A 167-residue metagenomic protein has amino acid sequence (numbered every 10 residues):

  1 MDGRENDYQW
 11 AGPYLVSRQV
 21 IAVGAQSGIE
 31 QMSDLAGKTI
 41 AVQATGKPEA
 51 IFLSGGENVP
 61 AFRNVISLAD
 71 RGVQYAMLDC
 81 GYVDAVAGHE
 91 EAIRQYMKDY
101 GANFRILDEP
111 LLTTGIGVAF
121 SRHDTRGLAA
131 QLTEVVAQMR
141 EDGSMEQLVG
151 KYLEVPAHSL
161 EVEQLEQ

Functional and structural regions predicted by a protein language model:
M1-D34, R105-L111: Acidic, polar ligand-binding/catalytic clefts
M1-D7, I51-G56, M77-L112: A ligand-binding cleft/hinge motif common to bilobed small-molecule-binding domains
Y8-V16, N64-I66, K98, A102-L112 (+2 more regions): Short beta-strand->loop
S17-G72, E90-R94: Bilobed "Venus flytrap"/periplasmic-binding protein-like clamshell domains and structurally analogous long
Q19-I29, G115-T133: A bilobed periplasmic-binding-protein/Venus flytrap-type ligand-binding module shared by bacterial periplasmic
D34, H89, D124-Q138, S144-L148: Short amphipathic alpha-helical coupling segments at ligand-binding clamshell hinges and other catalytic/signaling
K47-I66, A102-L107, V136-Q167: Ligand-binding clefts/hinges and TM-proximal coupling segments of bilobed small-molecule sensing domains
